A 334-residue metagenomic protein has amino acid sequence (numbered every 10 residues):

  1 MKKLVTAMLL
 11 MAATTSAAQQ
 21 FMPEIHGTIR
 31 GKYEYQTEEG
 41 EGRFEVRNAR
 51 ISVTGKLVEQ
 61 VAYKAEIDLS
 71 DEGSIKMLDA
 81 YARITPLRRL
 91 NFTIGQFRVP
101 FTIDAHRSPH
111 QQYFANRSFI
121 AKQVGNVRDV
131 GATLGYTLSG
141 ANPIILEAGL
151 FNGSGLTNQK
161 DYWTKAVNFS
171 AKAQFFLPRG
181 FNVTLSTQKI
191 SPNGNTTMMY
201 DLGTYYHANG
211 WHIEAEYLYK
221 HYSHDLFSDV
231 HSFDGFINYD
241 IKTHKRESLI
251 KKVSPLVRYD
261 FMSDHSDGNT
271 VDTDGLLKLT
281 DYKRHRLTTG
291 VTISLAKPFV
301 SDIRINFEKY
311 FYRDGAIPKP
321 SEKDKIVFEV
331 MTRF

Functional and structural regions predicted by a protein language model:
M1-L4: Positively charged n-region of N-terminal signal peptides that target proteins for export
L9-A17: Hydrophobic h-region of N-terminal signal peptides that target proteins for export in Gram-negative bacteria
Q20-G155, K165-V167, A173-N182, F236 (+2 more regions): Outer membrane beta-barrel
T37-E39, V58, T85, Q96 (+2 more regions): Outer-membrane beta-barrel pore domains
E147, T157-Y162, T184-S186, T196: A short secondary-structure junction signal
K160-A166, V230: Interfacial loop-to-helix transition and helix-capping segments at the boundaries of transmembrane helices
